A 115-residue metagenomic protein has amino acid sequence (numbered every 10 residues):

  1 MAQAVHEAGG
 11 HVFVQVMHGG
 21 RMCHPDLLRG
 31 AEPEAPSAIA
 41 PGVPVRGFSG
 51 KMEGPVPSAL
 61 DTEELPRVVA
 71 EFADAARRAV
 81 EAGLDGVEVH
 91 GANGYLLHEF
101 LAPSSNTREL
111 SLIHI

Functional and structural regions predicted by a protein language model:
M1-Q15: Glycan-recognition patch characteristic of GH18 chitinases/ENGases and related GlcNAc/peptidoglycan-binding proteins
H11, M17-R78, A82: Non-globular sequence segments
V16-R29, V89-S111: Glycine-rich, proline-tolerant flexible connector loops at the mouths of alpha/beta enzymes
I113-I115: Conserved small/polar residues in nucleotide/adenosyl-binding loops
